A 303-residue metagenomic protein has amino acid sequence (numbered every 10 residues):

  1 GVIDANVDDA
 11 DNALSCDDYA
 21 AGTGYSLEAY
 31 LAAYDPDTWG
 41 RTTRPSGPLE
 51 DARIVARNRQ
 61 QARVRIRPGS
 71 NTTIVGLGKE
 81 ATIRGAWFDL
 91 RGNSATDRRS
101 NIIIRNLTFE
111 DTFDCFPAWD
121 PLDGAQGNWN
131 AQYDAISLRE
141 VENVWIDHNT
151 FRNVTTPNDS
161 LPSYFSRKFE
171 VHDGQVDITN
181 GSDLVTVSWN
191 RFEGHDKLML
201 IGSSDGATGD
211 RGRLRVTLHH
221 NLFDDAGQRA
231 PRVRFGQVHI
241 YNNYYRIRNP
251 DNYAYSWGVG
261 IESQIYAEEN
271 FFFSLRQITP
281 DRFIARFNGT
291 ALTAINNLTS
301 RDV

Functional and structural regions predicted by a protein language model:
G1-N6: N-terminal segments that cap or nucleate solenoid repeat domains
D8-R211: Right-handed parallel beta-helix
I74-G76, R99-I104, V144-D147, V185-S188 (+4 more regions): All-beta strand scaffolds that present successive hydrophobic residues in beta-strands
F88, V141, G181, H195 (+5 more regions): An acidic- and aromatic-residue-enriched active-site/binding cleft used to recognize and process polar
Q132, H172-Q175, T217-H220, A226-A230 (+1 more regions): Short, hydrophobic/aromatic alpha-helical segments in well-folded domains
G209-H220, D224, R234: Ligand/cofactor pocket segment of small-molecule handling proteins
R232-V303: Extracellular beta-rich repeat passengers
